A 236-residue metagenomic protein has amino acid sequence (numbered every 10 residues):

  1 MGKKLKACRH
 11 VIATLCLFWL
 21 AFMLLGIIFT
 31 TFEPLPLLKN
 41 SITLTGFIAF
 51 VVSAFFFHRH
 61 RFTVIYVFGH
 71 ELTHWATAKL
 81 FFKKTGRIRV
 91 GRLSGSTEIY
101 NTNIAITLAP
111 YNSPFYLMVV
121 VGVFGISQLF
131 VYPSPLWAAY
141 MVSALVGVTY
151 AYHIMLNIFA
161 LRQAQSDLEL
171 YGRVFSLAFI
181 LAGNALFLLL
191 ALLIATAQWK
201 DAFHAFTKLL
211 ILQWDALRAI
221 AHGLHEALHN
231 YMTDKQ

Functional and structural regions predicted by a protein language model:
G2-P36, N40, L44, V90-D234: Metalloprotease/metallohydrolase-associated module, dominated by Zn2+-dependent proteases
L37, F47-A49, T77: A broad, low-specificity signal for short, low-complexity segments enriched in glycine/proline and polar/charged
S41-I65: Membrane-embedded alpha-helical segments that form the functional core of polytopic membrane enzymes, especially those
S53, F57, H74, T97 (+1 more regions): Residue-level detector of functional hotspots within protein domains
T63-K79: Active-site recognition of the HExxH zinc-binding catalytic motif
W75-G91: Short, charged cytosolic
